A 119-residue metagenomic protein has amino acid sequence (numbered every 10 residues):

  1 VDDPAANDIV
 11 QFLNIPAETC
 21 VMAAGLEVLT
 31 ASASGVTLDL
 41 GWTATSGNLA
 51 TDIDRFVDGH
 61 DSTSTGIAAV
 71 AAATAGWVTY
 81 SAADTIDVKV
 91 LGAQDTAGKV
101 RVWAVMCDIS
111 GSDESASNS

Functional and structural regions predicted by a protein language model:
V1-S119: Surface-exposed, low-hydrophobicity beta-strand/loop segments enriched in small/polar/acidic residues
